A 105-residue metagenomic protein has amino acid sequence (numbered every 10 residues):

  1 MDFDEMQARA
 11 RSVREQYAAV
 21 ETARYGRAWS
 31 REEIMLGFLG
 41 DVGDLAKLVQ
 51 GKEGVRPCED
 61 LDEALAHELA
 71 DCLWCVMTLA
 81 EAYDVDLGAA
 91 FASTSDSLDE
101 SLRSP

Functional and structural regions predicted by a protein language model:
M1-L69, L73-P105: Flexible "arm" and connector segments at domain edges
